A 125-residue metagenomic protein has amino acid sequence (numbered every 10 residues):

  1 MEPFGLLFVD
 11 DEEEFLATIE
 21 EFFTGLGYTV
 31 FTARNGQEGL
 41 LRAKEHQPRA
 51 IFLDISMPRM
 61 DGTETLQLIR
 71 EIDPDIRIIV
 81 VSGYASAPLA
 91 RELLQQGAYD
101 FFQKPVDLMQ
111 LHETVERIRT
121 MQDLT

Functional and structural regions predicted by a protein language model:
E13-F31: Two-component/phosphorelay signaling modules centered on CheY-like receiver
R34-E38, D61-E64: Acidic catalytic/metal-coordinating carboxylates
L41, T63-D75: Short amphipathic alpha-helix used as the core "switch/output" element in two-component signaling
H46-F52: Active-site beta3 strand of CheY-like receiver
M57: Receiver (REC) domain active-site loop signature in two-component systems and cognate sites in sensor histidine kinases
E64, A85-D100: Alpha4 helix (beta4-alpha4-beta5 surface) of REC/receiver domains from two-component response regulators
P88, V106-E116: C-terminal output helix
